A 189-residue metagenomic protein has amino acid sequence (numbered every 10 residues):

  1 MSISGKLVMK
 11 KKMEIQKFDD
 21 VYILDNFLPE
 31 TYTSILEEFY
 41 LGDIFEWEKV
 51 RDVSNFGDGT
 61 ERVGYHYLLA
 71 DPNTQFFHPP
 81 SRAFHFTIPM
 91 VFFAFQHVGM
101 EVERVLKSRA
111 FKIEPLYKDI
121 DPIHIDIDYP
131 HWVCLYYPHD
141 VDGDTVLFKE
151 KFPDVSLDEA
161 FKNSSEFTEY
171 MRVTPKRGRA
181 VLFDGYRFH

Functional and structural regions predicted by a protein language model:
G5-V102: Non-heme Fe(II)/2-oxoglutarate
S81-H85, F92-F188: Catalytic core of non-heme Fe(II) oxygenases with the double-stranded beta-helix
